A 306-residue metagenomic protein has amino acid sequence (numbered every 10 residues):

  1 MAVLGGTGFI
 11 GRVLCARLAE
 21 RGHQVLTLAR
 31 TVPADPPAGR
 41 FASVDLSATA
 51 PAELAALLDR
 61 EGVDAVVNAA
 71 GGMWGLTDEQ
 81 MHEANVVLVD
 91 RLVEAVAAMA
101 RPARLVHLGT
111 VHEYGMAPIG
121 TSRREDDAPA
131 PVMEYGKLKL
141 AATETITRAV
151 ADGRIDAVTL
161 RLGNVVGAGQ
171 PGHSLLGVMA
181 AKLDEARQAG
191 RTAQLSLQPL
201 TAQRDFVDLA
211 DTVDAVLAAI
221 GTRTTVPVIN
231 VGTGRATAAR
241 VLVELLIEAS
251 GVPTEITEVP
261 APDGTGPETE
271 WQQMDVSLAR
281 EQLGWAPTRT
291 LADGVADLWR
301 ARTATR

Functional and structural regions predicted by a protein language model:
M1-R21: N-terminal Rossmann NAD(P)H-binding glycine-rich loop of SDR-like oxidoreductase domains
P36-A50: Rossmann-fold cofactor-recognition segment
L46-V86: NAD(P)H-binding glycine-rich loop region in Rossmannoid oxidoreductase-like domains and their noncatalytic homologs
G72-M73, V111-G115, P129, G163-V166 (+1 more regions): Active-site segment of SDR-like NAD(P)-dependent oxidoreductases
D90-M133: Conserved Rossmann-fold NAD(P)-dependent oxidoreductase catalytic core, especially the SDR/UDP-sugar
I119, T145-R204, L209-A210, L245-A249: NAD(P)-dependent short-chain dehydrogenase/reductase
L138: Active-site helix of classical SDR
A186-R306: C-terminal substrate-binding subdomain of Rossmann-fold SDR/epimerase-dehydratase oxidoreductases
